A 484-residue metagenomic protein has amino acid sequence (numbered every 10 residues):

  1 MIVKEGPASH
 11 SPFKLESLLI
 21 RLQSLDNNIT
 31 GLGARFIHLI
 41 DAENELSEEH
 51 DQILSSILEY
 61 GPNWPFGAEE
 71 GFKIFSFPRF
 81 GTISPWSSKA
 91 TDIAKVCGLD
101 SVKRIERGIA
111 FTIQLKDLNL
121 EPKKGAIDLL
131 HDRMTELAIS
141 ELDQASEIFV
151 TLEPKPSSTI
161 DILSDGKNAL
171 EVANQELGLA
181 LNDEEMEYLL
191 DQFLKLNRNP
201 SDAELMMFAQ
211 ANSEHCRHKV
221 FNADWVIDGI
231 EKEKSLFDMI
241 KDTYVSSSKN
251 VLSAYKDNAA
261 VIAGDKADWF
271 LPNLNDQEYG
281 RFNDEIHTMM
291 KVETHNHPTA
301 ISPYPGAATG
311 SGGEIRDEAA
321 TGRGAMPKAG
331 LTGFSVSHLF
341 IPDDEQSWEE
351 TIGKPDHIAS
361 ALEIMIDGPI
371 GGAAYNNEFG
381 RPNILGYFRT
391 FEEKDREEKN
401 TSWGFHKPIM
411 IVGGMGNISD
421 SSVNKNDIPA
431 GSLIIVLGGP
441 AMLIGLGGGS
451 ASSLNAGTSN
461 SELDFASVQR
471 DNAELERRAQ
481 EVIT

Functional and structural regions predicted by a protein language model:
M1-T484: Core nucleic-acid recognition elements
